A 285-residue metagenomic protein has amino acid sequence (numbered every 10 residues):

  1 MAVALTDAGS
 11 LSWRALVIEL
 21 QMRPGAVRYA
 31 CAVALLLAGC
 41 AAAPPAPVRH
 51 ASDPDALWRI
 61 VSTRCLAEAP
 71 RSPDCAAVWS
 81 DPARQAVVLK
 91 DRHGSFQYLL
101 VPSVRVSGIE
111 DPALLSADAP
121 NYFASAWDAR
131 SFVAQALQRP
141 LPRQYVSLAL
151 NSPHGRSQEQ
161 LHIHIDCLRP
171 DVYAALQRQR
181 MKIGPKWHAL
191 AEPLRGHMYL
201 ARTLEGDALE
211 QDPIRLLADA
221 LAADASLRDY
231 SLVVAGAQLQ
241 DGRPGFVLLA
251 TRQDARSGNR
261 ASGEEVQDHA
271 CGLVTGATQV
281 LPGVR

Functional and structural regions predicted by a protein language model:
M1-G25: N-terminal secretory signal peptides that target proteins for export/translocation
A26-A32: Sec-dependent signal peptide recognition, specifically the positively charged N-region followed immediately by
L35: Short glycine- and Lys/Arg-enriched binding-loop motifs that mark or flank ligand-binding interfaces
A38-G39: C-terminal motif of bacterial Sec signal peptides marking the signal peptidase cleavage site
A43-R285: HIT superfamily nucleotide-processing domains
